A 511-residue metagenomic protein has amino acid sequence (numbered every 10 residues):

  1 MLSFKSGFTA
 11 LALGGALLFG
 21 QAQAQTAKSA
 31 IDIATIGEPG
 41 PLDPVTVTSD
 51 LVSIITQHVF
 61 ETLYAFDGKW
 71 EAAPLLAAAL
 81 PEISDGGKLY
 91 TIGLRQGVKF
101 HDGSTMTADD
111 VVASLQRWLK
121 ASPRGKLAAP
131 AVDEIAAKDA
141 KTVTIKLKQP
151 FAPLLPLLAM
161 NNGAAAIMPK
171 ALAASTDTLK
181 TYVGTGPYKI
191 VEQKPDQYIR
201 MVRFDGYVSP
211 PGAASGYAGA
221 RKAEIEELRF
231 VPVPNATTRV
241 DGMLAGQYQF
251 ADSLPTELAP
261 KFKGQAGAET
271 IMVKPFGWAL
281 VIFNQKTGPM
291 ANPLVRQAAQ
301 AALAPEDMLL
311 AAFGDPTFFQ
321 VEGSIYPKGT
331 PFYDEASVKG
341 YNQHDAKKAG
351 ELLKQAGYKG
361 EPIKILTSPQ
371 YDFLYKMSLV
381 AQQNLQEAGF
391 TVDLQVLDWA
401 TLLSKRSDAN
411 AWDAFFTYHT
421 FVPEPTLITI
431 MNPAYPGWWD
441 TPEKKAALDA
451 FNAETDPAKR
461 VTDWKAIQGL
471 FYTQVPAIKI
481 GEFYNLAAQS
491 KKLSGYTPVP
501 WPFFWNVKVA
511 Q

Functional and structural regions predicted by a protein language model:
Q25-T26, L127-A171, T181-K194: Surface-exposed binding/hinge segments that line and control ligand-binding clefts or catalytic entry sites
A34-D85, Q116, K479: N-terminal lobe/hinge region of extracytoplasmic solute-binding protein
D43, K286, M290-T330, M377 (+1 more regions): Periplasmic-binding protein-like
P81, N342, D393-L402, I428-K491 (+2 more regions): Extracytoplasmic/peripheral linker and loop segments enriched in polar/acidic and small residues with frequent Thr/Pro
E134-I135, V191-V202, R229-T287, T367 (+2 more regions): Extracellular/periplasmic solute-recognition and catalytic clefts
A159-R229, T237-T238, K347, E351: Gly/Pro-rich hinge or "lid" segments in bacterial periplasmic/extracellular proteins
Y188, T317-Q355, Y371-L374: Structural transition elements
G350-F421, M431, P436-W438, P457 (+1 more regions): Ligand/substrate-recognition segments at binding pockets and active sites
